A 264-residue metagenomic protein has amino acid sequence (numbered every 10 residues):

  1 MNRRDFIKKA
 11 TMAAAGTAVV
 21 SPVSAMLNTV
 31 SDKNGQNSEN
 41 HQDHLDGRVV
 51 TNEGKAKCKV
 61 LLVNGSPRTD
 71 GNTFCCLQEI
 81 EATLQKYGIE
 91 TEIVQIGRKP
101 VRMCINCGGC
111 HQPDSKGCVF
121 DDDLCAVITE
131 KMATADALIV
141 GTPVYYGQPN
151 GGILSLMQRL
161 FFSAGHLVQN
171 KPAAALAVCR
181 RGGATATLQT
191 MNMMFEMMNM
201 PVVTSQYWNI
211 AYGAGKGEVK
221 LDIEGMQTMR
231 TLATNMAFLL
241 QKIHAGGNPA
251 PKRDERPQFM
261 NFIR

Functional and structural regions predicted by a protein language model:
F6-N28: N-terminal export signals
V23-D70, F74-C76: C-terminal segment of N-terminal export signals and the immediately downstream linker at the start of the mature
E53-C58, V119-Y207: Helix-loop-strand module that forms the ligand-binding subsite of alpha/beta enzymes
G54, P201-R264: Glycine-rich phosphate/pyrophosphate-binding loop and the adjoining helix
E79-I89: A short, Lys/Arg-enriched amphipathic alpha-helix followed by its capping loop at the start of a domain
E90-K99: A short beta-strand-loop structural module common to alpha/beta enzyme folds
K99-M132, F259-I263: Cysteine-cluster motifs in flexible loop/terminal segments that predominantly coordinate metals
